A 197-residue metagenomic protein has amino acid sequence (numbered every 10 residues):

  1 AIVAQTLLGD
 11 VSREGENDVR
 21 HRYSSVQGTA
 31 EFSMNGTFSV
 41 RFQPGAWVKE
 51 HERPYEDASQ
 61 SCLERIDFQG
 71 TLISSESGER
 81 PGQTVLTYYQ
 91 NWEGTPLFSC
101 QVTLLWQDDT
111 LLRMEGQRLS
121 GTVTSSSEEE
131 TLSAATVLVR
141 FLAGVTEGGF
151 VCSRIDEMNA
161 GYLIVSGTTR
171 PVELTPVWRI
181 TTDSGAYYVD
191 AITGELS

Functional and structural regions predicted by a protein language model:
A1-L72: Preferential activation on post-signal-peptide N-terminal prodomains/segments of secreted or lumenal proteins
S25-Q27, L97, T182-S184: Glycine-centered tight beta-turn/hairpin loop motif at sheet-sheet or coil-to-beta transitions
T29, Q101-T103, R170, R179 (+1 more regions): Short, surface-exposed charged micro-motifs
M34-N35, W106-T110, D183-S184, A191-T193: Short acidic-glycine loop/turn motifs at beta-strand connectors
Q43-R53, E93, T124-E128, V177: Second-shell loop/turn segments in exported
Q60-L63, D67-S99, D109-T110, G116-E173: Segments that shape or occlude catalytic/ligand-binding pockets
L104, P176-T181, V189-L196: Conserved histidines in hydrophobic membrane contexts and catalytic metal-binding motifs
E157-S166, R179-S184, I192: Zymogen propeptides/activation segments of proteases
